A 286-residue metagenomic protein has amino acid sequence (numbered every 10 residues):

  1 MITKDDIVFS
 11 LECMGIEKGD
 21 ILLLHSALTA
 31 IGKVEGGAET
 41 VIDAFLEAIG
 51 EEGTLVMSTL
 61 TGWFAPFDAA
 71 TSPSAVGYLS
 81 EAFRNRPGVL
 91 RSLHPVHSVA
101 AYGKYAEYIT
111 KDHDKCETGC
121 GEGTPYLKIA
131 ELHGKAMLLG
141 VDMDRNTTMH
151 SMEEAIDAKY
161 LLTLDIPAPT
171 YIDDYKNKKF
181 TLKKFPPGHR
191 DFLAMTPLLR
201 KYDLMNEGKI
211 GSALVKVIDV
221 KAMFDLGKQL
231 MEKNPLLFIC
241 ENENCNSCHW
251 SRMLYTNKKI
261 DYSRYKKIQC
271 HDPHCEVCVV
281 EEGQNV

Functional and structural regions predicted by a protein language model:
M1-V286: N-terminal and secondary-structure boundary signal
